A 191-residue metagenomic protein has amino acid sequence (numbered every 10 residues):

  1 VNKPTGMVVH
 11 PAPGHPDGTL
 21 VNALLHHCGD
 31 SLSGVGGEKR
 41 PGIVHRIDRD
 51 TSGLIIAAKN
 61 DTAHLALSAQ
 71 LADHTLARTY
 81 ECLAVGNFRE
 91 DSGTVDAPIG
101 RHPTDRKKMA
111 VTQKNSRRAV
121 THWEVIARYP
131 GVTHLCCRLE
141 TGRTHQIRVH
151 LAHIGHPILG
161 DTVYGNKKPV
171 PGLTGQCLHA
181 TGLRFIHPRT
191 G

Functional and structural regions predicted by a protein language model:
V1, V149, G160: Active-site flanking residues adjacent to catalytic metal/cofactor-binding acidic residues
V1-P103, C177: RNA pseudouridine synthases
V8-V9, G18, R143, G155-H156 (+1 more regions): A short local loop/turn or secondary-structure capping micro-motif enriched for an aromatic residue
S33, V85-G86, A110-Q113, E124-I126 (+1 more regions): Intrinsically disordered, low-complexity segments enriched in polar/charged residues with Gly/Pro, especially when
G37-A69, A77, G100-I154, A180-T190: The conserved catalytic core of RNA pseudouridine synthases
T79, G155-D161: Short, Lys/Arg-enriched C-terminal cap helix and immediately downstream tail that follows
L159-R189: RNA substrate-recognition surfaces in RNA-acting enzymes
